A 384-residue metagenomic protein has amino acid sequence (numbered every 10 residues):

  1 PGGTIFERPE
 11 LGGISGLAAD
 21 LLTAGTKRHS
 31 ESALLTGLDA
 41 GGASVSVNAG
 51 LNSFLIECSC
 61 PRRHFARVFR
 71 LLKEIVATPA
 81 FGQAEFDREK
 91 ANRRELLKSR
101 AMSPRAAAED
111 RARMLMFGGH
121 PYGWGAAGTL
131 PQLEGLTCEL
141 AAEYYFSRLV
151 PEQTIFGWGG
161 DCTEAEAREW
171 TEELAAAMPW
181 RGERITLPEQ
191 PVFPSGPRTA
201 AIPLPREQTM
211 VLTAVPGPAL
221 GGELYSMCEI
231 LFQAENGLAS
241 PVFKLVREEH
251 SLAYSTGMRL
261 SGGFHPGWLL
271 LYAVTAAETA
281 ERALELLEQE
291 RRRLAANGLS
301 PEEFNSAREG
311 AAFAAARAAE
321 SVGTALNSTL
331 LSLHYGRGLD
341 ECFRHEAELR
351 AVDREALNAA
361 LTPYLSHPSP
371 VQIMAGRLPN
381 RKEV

Functional and structural regions predicted by a protein language model:
P1-T23, H29-T78, K90, R94-L96 (+6 more regions): M16 family metallopeptidases and their MPP-like homologs
S44-V47, A142-L149, R259-G262, A360-Y364: Short, flexible, solvent-exposed loop/turn segments with mixed acidic/basic and small polar residues
A66-R67, E164-R168, E223-L224, E278-A283 (+1 more regions): Short, conserved charged micro-motifs
C138-L174, F193, S369-P370: Non-catalytic, conformational "gating/processing" segments within enzyme and secreted inhibitor domains
L140-E143, I185-L187, S195-A201, P216-G217 (+2 more regions): Glycine-rich, charged/polar anion/phosphate-binding loops that engage phosphate groups from diverse ligands
R168-E172, W180, R206, T213-A214: Acidic, glycine-rich loop-and-beta core segments that form the ion-binding/anion-interacting portion of active sites
N358-M374: Bilobed periplasmic-binding protein-like "clamshell/Venus-flytrap" ligand-binding domains
